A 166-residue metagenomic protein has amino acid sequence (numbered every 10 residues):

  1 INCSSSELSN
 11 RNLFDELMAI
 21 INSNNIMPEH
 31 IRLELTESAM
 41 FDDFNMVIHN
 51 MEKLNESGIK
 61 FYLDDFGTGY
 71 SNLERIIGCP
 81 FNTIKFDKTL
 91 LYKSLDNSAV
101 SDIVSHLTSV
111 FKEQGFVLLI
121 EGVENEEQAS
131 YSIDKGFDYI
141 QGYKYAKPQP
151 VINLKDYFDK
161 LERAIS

Functional and structural regions predicted by a protein language model:
S4-R11, H30-F44, S57-S166: EAL-family c-di-GMP phosphodiesterase catalytic domain
E16-I20: A short, hydrophobic coiled-coil helix within the histidine kinase transmitter core
S23-P28, L54-S57: Short helix-capping segments at alpha-helix termini
N50: Conserved functional hotspot residues or short segments at active or partner-binding sites across diverse domains
